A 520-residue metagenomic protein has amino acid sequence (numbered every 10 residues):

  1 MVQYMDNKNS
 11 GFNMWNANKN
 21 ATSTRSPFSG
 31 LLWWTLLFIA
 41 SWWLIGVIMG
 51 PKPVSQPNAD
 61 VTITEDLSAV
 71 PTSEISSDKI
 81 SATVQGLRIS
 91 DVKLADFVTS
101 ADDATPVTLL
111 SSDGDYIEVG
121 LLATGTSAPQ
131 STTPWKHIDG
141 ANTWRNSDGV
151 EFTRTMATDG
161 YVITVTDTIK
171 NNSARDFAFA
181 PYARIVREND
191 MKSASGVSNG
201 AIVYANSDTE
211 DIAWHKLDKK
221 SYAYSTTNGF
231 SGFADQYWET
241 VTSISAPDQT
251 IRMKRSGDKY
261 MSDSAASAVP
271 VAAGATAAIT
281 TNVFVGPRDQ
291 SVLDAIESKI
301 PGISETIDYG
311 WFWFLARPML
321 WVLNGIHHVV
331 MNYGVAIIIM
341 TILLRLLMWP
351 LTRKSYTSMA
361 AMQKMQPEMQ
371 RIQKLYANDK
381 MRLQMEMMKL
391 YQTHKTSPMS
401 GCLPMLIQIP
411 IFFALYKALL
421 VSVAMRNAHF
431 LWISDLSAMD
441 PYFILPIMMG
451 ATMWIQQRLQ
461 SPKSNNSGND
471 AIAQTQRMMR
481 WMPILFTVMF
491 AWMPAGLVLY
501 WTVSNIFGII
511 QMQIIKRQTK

Functional and structural regions predicted by a protein language model:
M1-D60, A82, D167, D190-K192 (+4 more regions): Helix-loop-helix
K8-N9, N18-T22, S68, I75 (+4 more regions): Intrinsic disorder/low-complexity detector
S55-I75: Short extracytoplasmic/periplasmic juxtamembrane "stem" segments immediately C-terminal to an N-terminal membrane anchor
A69, S76, I138, A234 (+1 more regions): A short, polar/charged loop/turn motif at coil->beta-strand junctions and beta-hairpin connectors
K79-I303: Soluble non-transmembrane domains of integral membrane proteins
